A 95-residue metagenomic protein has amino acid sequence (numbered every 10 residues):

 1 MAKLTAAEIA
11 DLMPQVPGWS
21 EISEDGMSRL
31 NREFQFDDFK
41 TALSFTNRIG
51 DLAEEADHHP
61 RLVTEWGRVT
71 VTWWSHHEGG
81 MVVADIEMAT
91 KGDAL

Functional and structural regions predicted by a protein language model:
M1-D37: N-terminal first-folded block
E21-I22, R48-P60: Short arginine-rich
N31-K40, V69-H77: Alpha-helical scaffold segments that form or flank carboxylate-/histidine-based iron centers
K40-N47: Short amphipathic alpha-helices within nucleic acid-binding modules
N47-R48, T90: Solvent-exposed alpha-helix faces
T64-R68: Short Gly/Ser/Thr- and Asp/Glu-enriched loop/turn motifs at secondary-structure junctions
T70-L95: C-terminal structural segments of small proteins and small subunits
